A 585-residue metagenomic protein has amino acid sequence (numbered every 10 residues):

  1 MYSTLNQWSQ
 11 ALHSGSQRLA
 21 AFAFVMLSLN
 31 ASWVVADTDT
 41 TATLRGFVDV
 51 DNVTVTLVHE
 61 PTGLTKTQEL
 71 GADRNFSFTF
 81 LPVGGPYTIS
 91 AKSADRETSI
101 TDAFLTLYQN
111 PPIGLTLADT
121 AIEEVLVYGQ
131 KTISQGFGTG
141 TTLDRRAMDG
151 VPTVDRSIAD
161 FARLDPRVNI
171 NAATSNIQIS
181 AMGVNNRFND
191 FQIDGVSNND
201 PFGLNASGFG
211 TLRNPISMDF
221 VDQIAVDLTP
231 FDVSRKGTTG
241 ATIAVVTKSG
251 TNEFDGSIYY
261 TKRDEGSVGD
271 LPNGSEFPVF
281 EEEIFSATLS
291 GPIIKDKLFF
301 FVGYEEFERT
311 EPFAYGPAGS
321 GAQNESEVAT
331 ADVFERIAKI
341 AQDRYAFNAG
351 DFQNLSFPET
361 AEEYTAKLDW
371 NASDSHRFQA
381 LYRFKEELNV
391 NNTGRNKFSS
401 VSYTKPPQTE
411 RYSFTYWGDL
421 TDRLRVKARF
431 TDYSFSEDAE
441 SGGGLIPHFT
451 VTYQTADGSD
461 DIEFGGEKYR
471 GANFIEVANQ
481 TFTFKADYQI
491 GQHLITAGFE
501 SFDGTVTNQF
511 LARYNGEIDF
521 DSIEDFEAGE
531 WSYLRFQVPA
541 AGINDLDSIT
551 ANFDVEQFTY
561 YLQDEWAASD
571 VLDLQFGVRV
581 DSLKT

Functional and structural regions predicted by a protein language model:
N6, H13, T360, N371-Q563: Replace "related TpsB outer-membrane translocases also match" with "some related outer-membrane beta-barrels such as
W33-Y128, I133-S134: Periplasm-facing N-terminal accessory domains of Gram-negative outer-membrane beta-barrel systems
E69, A94-E97, T101-G114, E124-S249 (+2 more regions): Periplasmic N-terminal accessory/gating domains of Gram-negative outer-membrane beta-barrel systems
I158, R187-N189, F220, G250-F254 (+6 more regions): Outer-envelope beta-barrel architecture signal
D222-P230, T239-A244, N252-G291, V302-E305 (+1 more regions): Short strand-turn segments of transmembrane beta-barrel domains in outer membranes, especially the first one or two
L228, T247, G291-I293, W370-A372 (+5 more regions): Residue-level signature of outer-membrane beta-barrel architecture
D255, P278-L388, P407-K427, R579: Transmembrane beta-barrel wall of Gram-negative outer-membrane proteins
I258-D264, V302-E306, A380-F384, A428-D432 (+2 more regions): Transmembrane beta-barrel strands of outer-membrane/channel proteins
